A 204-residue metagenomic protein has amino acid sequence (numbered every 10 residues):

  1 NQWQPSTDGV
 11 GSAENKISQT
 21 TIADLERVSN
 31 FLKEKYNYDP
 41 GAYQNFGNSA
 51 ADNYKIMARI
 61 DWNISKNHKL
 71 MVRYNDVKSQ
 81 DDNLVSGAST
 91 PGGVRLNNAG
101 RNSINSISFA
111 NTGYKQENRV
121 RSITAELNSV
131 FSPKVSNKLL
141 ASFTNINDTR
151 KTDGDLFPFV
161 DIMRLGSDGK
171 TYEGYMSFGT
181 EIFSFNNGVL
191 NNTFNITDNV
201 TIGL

Functional and structural regions predicted by a protein language model:
N1-S6, E14: Glycine-rich (often Gly-Gly/Gly-Pro-rich) flexible segments and glycine-rich loop motifs, frequently accented by
T7-G9, I22, E26-Y38, S49-I56 (+1 more regions): Replace "related TpsB outer-membrane translocases also match" with "some related outer-membrane beta-barrels such as
A42-N45: Surface-exposed cleft-lining segments at the edges of enzyme active sites
